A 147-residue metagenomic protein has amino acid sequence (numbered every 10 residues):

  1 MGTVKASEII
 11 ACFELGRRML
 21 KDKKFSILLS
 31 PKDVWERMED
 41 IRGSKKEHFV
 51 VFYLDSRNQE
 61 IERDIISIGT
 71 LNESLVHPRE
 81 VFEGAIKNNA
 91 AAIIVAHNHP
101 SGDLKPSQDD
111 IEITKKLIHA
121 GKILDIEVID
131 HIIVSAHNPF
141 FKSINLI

Functional and structural regions predicted by a protein language model:
A11, R18: Glycine-rich loop-to-alpha-helix module at the N-terminal edge of alpha/beta enzyme cores
M19-M38: Long, charged amphipathic helices and adjacent flexible linkers at domain junctions
M38-N88: Histidine/lysine/aspartate-rich catalytic loop segments that bind and position anionic ligands
F49, Y53-L54, I68, K115-I147: Divalent-metal-activated hydrolytic enzyme cores
H77-R79, Q108-K116: Charged helix-capping and loop-helix junction motifs
A92-G102, E127, H131-I133: Histidine-centered catalytic micro-motifs
